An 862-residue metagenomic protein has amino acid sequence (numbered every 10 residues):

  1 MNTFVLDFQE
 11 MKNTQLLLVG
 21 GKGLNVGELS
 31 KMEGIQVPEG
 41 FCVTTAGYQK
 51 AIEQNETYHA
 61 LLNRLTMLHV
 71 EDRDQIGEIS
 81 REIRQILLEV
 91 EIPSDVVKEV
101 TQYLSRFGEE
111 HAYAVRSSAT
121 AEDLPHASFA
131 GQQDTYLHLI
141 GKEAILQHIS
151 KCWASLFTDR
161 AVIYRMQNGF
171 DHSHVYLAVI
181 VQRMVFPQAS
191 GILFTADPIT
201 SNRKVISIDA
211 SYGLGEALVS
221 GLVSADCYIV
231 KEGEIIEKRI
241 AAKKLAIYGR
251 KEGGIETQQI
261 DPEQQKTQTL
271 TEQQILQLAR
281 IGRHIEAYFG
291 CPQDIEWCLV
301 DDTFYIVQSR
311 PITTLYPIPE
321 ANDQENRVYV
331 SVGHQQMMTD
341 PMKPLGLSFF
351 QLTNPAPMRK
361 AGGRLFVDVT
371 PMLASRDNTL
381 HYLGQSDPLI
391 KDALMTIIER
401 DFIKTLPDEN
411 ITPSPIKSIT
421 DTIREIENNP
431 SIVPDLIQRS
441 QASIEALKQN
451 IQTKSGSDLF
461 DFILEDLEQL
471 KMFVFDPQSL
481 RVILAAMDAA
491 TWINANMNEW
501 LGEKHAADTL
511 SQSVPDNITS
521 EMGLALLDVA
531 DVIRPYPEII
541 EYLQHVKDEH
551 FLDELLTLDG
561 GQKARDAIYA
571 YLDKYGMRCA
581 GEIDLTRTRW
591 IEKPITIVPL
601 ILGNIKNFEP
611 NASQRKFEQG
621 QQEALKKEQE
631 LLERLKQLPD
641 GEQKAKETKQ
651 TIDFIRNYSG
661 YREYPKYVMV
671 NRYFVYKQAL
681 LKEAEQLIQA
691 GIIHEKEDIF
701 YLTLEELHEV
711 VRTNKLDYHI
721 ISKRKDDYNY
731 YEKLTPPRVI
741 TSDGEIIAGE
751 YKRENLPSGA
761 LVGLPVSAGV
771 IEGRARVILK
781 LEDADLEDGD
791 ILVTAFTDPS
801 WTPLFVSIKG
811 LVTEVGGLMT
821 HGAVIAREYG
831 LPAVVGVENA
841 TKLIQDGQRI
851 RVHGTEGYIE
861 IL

Functional and structural regions predicted by a protein language model:
M1-I180, A189, K266-Q273, L278-A287 (+3 more regions): N-terminal beta-alpha lobe that positions the nucleotide/phosphoryl donor in ATP/NTP-coupled carboxylate activation
M1-I35, E39, T44-T45, I52 (+8 more regions): Conserved divalent-metal-coordinating catalytic cores that perform phosphate/pyrophosphate/nucleotidyl transfer
F41, Y58-L62, S80, P125-Q133 (+6 more regions): Short acidic (Asp/Glu) and glycine-rich catalytic loops that position anionic groups and cofactors
T45, R116-E122, M166-D171, W297-Y305 (+4 more regions): A glycine-rich phosphate-binding loop feature that marks nucleotide/adenosyl-phosphate handling sites
L104-Y113, A624-D640, K644-T648: Accessory helical subdomains and C-terminal extensions of nucleic-acid helicases that mediate DNA/RNA engagement
S117-A121, G131, V185, A210-L214 (+1 more regions): Glycine-rich beta-alpha junction loops
D123, Q650-S742: Extended, domain-scale alpha-helical bundle/helix-rich regions
R183-M184, T797: Conserved helicase core region in the C-terminal RecA-like lobe
